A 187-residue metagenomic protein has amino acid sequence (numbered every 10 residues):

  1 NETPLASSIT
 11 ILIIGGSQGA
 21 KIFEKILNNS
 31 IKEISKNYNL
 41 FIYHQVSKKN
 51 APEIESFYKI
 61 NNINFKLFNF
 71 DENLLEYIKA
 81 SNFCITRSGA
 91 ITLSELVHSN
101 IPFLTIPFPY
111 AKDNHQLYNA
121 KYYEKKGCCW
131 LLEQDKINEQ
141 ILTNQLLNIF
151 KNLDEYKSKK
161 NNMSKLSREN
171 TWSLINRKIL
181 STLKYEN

Functional and structural regions predicted by a protein language model:
N1-S7, I149-S158: A charged, well-structured terminal subsegment
E2-C84, L117-A120, L132-I141: Donor-nucleotide binding loops and adjacent catalytic segments primarily of GT-B fold Leloir glycosyltransferases
K79-S94, I101-P102: Acidic donor-binding loop of glycosyltransferase active sites
T86, P102-D113: Short hydrophobic beta-strand element within catalytic cores of glycosyltransferases and related nucleotide-activated
E95-H98, D113-K126: Short acidic/histidine- and often glycine-rich active-site loop of Leloir-type glycosyltransferases that engages
K126-E133, I137-D154: C-terminal "capping" alpha-helix adjacent to the active site of nucleotide-linked donor transferases in cell-envelope
E155-E169: A short, well-ordered alpha-helix in the C-terminal region of glycosyltransferases
R168-N187: C-terminal alpha-helical cap of glycosyltransferases
